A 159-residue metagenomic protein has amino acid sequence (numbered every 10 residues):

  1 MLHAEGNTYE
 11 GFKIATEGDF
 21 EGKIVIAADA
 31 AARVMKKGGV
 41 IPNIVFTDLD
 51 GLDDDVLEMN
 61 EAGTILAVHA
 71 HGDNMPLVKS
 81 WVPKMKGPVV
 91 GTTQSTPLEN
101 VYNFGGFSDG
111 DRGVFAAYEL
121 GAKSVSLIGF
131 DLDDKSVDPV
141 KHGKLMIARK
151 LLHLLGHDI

Functional and structural regions predicted by a protein language model:
M1-K37: N-terminal glycine-/serine-/threonine-rich phosphate-binding loop
L2-A4, H69, T92, L127-G129: Short beta-strand segments
N7-T8, T96, L132: Short, glycine-/Ser/Thr-/acidic-enriched flexible segments
G11, D55, K135: Glycine/Thr-rich phosphate-binding loops of Rossmann-like dinucleotide-binding domains
K13, K79, D138-K141: Conserved strand-to-helix beginnings and helix N-cap segments that scaffold or border functional pockets
K23-I24, A30-A122: Acidic/Gly/His-enriched mid-domain segments of enzyme catalytic cores or analogous surface patches that mediate
S124, I128-I159: C-terminal functional extensions of proteins
